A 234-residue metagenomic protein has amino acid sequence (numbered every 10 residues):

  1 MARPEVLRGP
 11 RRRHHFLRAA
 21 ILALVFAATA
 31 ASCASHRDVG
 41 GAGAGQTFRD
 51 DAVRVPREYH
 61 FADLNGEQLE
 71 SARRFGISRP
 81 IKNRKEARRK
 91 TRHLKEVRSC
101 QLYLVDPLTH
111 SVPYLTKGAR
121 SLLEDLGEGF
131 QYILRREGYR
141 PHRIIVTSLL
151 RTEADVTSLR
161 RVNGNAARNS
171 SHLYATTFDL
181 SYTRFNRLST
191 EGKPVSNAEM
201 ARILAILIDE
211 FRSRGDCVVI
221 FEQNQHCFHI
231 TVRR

Functional and structural regions predicted by a protein language model:
M1-R13: N-terminal secretory signal peptides that target proteins for export/translocation
A20-T29: Bacterial N-terminal signal peptides
K90-R140: Active-site acidic/histidine clusters and adjacent loop/turn architecture that either coordinate catalytic ions
L126-E137, L150, R184, I208-G215: Sec/Tat-exported extracytoplasmic proteins
Y139-V156: Acidic helix-start/capping segments at beta-turn-to-alpha-helix junctions
R151-R168: Charged, often glycine-rich, active-site loop that binds/positions anionic groups
A167-R234: Catalytic cores and adjacent binding grooves of peptidoglycan-active enzymes
